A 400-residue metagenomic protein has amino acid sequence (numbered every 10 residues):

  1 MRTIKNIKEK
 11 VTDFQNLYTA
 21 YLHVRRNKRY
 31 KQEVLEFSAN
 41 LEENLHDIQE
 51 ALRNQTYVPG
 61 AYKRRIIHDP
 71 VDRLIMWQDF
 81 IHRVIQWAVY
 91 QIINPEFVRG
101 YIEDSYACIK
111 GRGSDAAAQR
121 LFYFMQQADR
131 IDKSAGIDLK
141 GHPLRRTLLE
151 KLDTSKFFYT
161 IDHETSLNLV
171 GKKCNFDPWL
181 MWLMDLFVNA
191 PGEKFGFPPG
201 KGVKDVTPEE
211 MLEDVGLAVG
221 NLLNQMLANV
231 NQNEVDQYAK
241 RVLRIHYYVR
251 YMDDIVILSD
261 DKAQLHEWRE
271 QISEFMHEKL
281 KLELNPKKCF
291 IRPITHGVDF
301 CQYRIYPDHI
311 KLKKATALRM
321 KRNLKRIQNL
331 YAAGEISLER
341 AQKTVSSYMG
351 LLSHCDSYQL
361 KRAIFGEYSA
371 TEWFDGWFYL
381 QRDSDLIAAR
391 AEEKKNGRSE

Functional and structural regions predicted by a protein language model:
M1-L169, N175-F176, G192, G397-E400: Conserved two-metal-ion catalytic palm core of "right-hand" nucleic acid polymerases, unifying RNA-dependent RNA
V34, S38-L41, G111, G216-L217 (+3 more regions): Conserved phosphate/pyrophosphate-binding and hydrolysis machinery centered on Walker-type P-loop NTPases, extending
A51, F124, A128-M252, V256-I272 (+1 more regions): Conserved polymerase palm-domain catalytic core
H68-D69, V249, F290-T295: A short beta-turn/loop motif at secondary-structure boundaries
Q78, W87, K204-D214, H266-E267 (+1 more regions): Right-hand nucleic-acid polymerase module
R99-G113, L243-M252, G366-E367: Short alpha-helical "patches" and their helix-cap loops
C108-A116, V256-I257, I291-T295: Beta-rich nucleic-acid/ligand-interaction surfaces
